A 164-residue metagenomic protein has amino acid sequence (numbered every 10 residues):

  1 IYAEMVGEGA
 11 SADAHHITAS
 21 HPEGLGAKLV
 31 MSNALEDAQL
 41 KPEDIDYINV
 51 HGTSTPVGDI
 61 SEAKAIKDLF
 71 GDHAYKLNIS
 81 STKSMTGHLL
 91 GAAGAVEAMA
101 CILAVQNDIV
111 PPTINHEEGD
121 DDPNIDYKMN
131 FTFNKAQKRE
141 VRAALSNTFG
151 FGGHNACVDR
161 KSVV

Functional and structural regions predicted by a protein language model:
I1-A38, Y47: Condensing-enzyme catalytic core mediating Claisen C-C bond formation in acyl metabolism
I1-E4, L29-E43, K64-M85, A93-F151 (+1 more regions): Structural signature of cysteine-dependent C-C bond-forming condensing enzymes
S20-E23, T86-G94: Short glycine/threonine-rich catalytic loop with a Thr-x-Gly-x-Asp
H51: Glycine-centered flexible beta-alpha turn that most often forms the glycine-rich phosphate-binding loop
P56-V57: Acidic catalytic loop of the alpha/beta-hydrolase fold
I60: Glycine-rich cofactor phosphate-binding loops and adjacent beta1-alpha1 units of small-molecule cofactor enzyme domains
